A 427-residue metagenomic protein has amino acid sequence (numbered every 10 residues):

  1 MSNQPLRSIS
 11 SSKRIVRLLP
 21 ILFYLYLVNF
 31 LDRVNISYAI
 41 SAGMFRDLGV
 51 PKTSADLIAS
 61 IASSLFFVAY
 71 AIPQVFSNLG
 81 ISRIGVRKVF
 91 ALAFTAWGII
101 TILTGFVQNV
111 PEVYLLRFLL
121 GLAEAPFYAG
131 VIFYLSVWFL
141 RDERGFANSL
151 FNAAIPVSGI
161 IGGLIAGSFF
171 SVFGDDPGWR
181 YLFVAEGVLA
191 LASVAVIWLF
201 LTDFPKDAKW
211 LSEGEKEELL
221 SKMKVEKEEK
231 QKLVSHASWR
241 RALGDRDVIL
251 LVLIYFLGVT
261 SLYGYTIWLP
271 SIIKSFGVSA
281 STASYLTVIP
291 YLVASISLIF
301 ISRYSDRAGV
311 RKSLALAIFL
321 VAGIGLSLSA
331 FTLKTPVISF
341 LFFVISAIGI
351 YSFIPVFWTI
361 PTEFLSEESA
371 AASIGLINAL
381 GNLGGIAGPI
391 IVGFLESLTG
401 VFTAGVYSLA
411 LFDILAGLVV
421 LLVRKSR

Functional and structural regions predicted by a protein language model:
S37-I72: Extracellular/periplasmic helix-loop-helix junction of adjacent transmembrane segments in MFS-like secondary
S37-Y38, R240-L298, I354, W358: Extracytoplasmic gate region of multi-pass secondary transporters
G49, G85, F106-E112, A123 (+3 more regions): Helix-breaking motifs and short loop linkers at transmembrane-helix boundaries and internal kinks in secondary membrane
I61-N78, V288-F300: Central cavity-lining transmembrane alpha-helices of secondary-active solute carriers, predominantly the Major
I72-P111: Conserved MFS/SLC helix-loop-helix module at the cytosolic interface between two early adjacent transmembrane helices
L116-A153: Cytoplasmic helix-loop-helix junction between adjacent transmembrane helices in 12-TM secondary transporters
F146-F170, G174, L189-A190, N378-G388: Glycine-rich segments within core transmembrane alpha-helices of 12-TM secondary carriers
R311-I360: C-terminal transmembrane helical hairpin of 12-TM major facilitator-type secondary transporters
